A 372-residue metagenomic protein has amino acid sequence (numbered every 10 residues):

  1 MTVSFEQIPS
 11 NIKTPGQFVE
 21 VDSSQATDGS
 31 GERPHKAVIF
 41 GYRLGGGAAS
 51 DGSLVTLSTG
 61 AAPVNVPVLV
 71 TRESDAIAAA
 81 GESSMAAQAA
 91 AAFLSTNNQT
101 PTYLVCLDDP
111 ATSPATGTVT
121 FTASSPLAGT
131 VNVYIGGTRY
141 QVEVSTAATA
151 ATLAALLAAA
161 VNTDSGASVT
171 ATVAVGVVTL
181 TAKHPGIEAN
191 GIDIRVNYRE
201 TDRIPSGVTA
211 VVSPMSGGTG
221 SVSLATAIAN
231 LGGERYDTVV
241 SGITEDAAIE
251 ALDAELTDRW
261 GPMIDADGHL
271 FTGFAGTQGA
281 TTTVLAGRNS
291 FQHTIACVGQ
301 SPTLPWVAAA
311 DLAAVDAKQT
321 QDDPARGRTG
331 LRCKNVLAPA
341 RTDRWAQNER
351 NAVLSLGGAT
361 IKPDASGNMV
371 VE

Functional and structural regions predicted by a protein language model:
M1-T120, S125-P126, N162, T172: Extended assembly-interface regions of large multimeric machines
T2, I8-G29, T146, G166 (+8 more regions): Core, soluble structural subunits of large cytosolic macromolecular machines
P34, A128, E234-Y236: A general structural motif
A37, G45, P101, V142 (+2 more regions): Hydrophobic alpha-helical segments involved in membrane association or supramolecular assembly
F40, G52-T59, S95-N98, A159 (+1 more regions): A glycine- and small-residue-enriched flexible loop/hinge signal that marks low-structured segments
R72-A78, A123-R195, V239, D258-R259: Extended, beta-strand-rich, solvent-exposed assembly scaffolds of outer structural proteins
T112-T118, A123, G207-L224, A229 (+1 more regions): Acidic, glycine-rich low-complexity/disordered segments
T163, V169-T172, A189, I194-G276: Long, acidic/polar, low-complexity amphipathic helices and coiled-coil-like
